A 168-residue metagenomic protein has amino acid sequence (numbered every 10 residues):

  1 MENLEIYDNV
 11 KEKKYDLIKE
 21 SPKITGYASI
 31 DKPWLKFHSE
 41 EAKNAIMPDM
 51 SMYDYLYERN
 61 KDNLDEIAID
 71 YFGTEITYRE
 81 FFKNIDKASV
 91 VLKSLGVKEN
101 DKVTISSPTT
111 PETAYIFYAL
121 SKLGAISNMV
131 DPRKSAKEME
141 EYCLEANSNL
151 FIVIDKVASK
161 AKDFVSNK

Functional and structural regions predicted by a protein language model:
E2-S21, K122-K168: Structural core segment of the AMP-binding/adenylate-forming
V10-S29, A45-A68, K83: A short N-terminal helical cap/helix-turn-helix that marks the beginning of AMP-binding/adenylate-forming
K32-K43: Short, contiguous pre-domain boundary segments
I46-P48, Y57, D65-G96, D101-T110 (+3 more regions): Conserved AMP-binding/adenylate-forming core of the ANL superfamily
N60-K61, P108, S121, K162: Residues within alpha-helical segments
K61-D62, S94-V97, D163-N167: Secondary-structure boundary motif
E112-A114, K160: Short active-site-adjacent helix-start/loop capping segments
